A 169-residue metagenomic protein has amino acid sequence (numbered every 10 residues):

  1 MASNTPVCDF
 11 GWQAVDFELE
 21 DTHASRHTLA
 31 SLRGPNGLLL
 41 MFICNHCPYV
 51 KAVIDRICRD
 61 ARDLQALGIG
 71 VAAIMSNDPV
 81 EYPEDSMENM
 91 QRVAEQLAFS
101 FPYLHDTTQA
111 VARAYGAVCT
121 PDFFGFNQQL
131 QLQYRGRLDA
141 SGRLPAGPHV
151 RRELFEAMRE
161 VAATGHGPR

Functional and structural regions predicted by a protein language model:
M1-A163, G167-R169: Chalcogenol-based redox active-site neighborhoods
